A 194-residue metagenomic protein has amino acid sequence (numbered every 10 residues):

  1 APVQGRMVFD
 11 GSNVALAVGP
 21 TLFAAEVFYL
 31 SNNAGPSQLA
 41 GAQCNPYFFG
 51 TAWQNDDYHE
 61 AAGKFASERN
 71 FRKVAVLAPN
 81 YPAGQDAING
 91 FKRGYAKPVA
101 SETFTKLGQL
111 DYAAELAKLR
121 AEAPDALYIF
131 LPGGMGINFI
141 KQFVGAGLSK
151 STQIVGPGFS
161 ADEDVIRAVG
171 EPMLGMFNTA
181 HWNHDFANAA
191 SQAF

Functional and structural regions predicted by a protein language model:
A1, S37-Q38, P46-A146, D185-Q192: Extracellular/periplasmic Venus flytrap/periplasmic-binding protein
A1-V8, S12-S31, G41-Q43, E122 (+2 more regions): Extracytoplasmic "Venus flytrap"/periplasmic binding protein-like
R6-A17, N32-L39, I129-I137, G156-D164: Ligand-binding clamshell of periplasmic/extracellular solute-binding protein-like
T21-F23, C44-Y47, L116-A117, E171: Short low-complexity, flexible loop/linker segments enriched in glycine and/or proline with clustered acidic
Y29, V74, V99, Q153-V155: Hydrophobic/aromatic residues located in beta-strands of well-ordered beta-sheets within soluble catalytic
L30-N32, T51, P157, T179: Generic beta-sheet signal
A34, Q43-P46, V99, F177 (+1 more regions): Residue-level signal for pocket-adjacent positions within structured domains
Q142-F194: Extracellular/periplasmic periplasmic-binding protein-like sensory domains
